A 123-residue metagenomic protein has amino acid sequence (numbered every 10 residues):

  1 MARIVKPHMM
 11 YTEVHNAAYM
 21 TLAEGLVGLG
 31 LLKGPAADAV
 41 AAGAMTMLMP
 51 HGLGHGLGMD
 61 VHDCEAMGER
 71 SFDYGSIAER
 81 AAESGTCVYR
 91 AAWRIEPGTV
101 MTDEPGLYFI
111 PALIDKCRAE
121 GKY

Functional and structural regions predicted by a protein language model:
M1-Y123: Active-site neighborhoods and metal-handling regions in enzymes and metal-associated proteins
